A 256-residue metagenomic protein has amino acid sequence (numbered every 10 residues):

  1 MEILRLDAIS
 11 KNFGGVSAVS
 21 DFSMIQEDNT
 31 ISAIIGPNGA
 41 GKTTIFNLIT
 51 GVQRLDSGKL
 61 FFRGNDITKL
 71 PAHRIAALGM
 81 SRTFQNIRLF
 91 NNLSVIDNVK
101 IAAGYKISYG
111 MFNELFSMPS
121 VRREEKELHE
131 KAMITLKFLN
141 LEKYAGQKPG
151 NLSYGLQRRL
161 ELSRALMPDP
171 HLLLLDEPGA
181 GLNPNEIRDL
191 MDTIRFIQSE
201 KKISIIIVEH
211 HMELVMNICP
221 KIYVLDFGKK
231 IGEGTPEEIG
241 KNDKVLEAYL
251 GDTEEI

Functional and structural regions predicted by a protein language model:
M1-I256: Glycine-rich phosphate-binding loops of nucleotide-dependent enzymes
